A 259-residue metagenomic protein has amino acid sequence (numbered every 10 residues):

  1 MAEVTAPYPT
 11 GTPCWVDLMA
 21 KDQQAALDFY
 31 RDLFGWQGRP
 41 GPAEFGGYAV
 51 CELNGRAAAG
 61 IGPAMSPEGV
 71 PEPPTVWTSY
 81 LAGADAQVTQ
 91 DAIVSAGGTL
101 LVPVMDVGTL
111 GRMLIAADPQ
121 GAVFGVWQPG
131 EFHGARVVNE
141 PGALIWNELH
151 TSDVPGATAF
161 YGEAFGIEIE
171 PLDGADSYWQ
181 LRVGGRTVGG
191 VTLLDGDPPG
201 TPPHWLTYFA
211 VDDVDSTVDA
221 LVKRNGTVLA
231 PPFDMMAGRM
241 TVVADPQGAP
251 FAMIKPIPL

Functional and structural regions predicted by a protein language model:
M1-P9, V94-I145, E170-D173, W179-R186 (+2 more regions): Vicinal oxygen chelate
M1-Q24, V76-L81, W127-A159, H204-T207 (+1 more regions): N-terminal beta-strand motif that seeds the catalytic metal site of vicinal oxygen chelate
A2-E3, P7-T10, D17-A57, S95 (+6 more regions): Core segments of cupin and vicinal oxygen chelate
T12-K21, A49-E52, P67-A92, R112-A116 (+3 more regions): Vicinal oxygen chelate
D17, A26, F34, R39-G41 (+9 more regions): Ligand-binding pocket scaffold of soluble enzyme catalytic domains
Q23-A25, A58, E68, A86-V88 (+7 more regions): Generic "edge-of-domain/loop-turn" microfeature
G35, A59, Y80-L81, L100 (+7 more regions): Short, low-complexity, polar/charged sequence segments that are solvent-exposed and flexible
G41-V138: Active-site-adjacent scaffolding segments
